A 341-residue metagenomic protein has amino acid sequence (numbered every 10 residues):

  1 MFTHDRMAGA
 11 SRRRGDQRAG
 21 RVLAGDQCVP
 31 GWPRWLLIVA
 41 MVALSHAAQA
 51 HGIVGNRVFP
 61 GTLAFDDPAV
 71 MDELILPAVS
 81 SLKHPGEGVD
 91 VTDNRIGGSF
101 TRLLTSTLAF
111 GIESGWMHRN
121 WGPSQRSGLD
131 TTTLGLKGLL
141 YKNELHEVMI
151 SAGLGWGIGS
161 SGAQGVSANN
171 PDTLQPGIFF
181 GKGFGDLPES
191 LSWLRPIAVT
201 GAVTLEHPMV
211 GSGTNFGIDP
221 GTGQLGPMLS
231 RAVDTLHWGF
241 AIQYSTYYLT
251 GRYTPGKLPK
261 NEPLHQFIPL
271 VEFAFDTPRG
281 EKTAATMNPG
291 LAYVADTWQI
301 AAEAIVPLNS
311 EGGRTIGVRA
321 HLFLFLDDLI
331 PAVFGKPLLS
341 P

Functional and structural regions predicted by a protein language model:
M1-G31: N-terminal secretory signal peptides that target proteins for export/translocation
A8, R18, P33-L36, M117 (+2 more regions): Short linear interaction motif-like sites in intrinsically disordered regions of transcription factors
R34-L44: Bacterial N-terminal signal peptides
L44-A50: Sec/Tat signal peptide C-region and signal peptidase I cleavage site
A50-P341: Transmembrane beta-barrel domains of Gram-negative outer membranes and organellar outer membranes
